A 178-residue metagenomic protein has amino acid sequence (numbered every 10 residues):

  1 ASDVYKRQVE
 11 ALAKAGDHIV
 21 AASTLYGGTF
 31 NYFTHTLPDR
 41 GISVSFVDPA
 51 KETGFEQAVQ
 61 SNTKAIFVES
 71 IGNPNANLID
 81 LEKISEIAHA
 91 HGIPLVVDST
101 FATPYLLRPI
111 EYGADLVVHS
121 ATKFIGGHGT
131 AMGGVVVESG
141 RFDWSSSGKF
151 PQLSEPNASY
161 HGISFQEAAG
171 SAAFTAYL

Functional and structural regions predicted by a protein language model:
A1-Y5: Short, small-residue-biased leader/transition segments that mark boundaries at the very start of proteins
Q8-T29, D48: Conserved PLP-anchoring active-site segment centered on the Schiff-base-forming lysine
I19, I66-E69, I84, D98 (+2 more regions): Buried hydrophobic positions in well-ordered alpha/beta secondary-structure cores of metabolic enzymes
N31-K83: PLP-dependent aminotransferase-class I/II
V44, L95-V96, V117: Hydrophobic beta-strand scaffold residues
N62, G113-L116: Glycine-enriched alpha-helix->loop->beta-strand junction motifs that scaffold or abut catalytic
I71-P94, A102-R108: Active-site core of PLP-dependent enzymes with the aminotransferase class I/II
L116-L178: Active-site C-terminal subdomain of aminotransferase-like
